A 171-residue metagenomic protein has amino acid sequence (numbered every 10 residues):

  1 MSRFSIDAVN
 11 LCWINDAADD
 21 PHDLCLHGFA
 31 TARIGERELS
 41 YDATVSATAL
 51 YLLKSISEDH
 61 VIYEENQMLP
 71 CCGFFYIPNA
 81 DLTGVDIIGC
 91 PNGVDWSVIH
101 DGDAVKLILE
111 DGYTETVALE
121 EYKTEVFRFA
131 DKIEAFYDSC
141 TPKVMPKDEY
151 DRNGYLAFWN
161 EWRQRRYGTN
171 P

Functional and structural regions predicted by a protein language model:
M1-L82, C90-H100: N-terminal low-complexity, intrinsically disordered segments
D103-P171: Mixed-charge, glycine-accented linear interaction segment located at domain edges/termini
